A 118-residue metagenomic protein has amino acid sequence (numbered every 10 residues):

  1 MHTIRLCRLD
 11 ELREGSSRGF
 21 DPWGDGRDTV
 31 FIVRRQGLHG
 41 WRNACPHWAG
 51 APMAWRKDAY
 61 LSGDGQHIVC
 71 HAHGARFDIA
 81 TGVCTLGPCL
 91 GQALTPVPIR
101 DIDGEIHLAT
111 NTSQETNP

Functional and structural regions predicted by a protein language model:
M1-D64, D78-I79, A93-P118: N-terminal pre-ligand scaffold of iron-sulfur
C45, C70-H73: Short cysteine clusters
G74, V83-T85: A conserved acidic, glycine/proline-rich C-terminal tail/linker
C89: Conserved catalytic-core motifs of GNAT/GCN5-like acyltransferases
